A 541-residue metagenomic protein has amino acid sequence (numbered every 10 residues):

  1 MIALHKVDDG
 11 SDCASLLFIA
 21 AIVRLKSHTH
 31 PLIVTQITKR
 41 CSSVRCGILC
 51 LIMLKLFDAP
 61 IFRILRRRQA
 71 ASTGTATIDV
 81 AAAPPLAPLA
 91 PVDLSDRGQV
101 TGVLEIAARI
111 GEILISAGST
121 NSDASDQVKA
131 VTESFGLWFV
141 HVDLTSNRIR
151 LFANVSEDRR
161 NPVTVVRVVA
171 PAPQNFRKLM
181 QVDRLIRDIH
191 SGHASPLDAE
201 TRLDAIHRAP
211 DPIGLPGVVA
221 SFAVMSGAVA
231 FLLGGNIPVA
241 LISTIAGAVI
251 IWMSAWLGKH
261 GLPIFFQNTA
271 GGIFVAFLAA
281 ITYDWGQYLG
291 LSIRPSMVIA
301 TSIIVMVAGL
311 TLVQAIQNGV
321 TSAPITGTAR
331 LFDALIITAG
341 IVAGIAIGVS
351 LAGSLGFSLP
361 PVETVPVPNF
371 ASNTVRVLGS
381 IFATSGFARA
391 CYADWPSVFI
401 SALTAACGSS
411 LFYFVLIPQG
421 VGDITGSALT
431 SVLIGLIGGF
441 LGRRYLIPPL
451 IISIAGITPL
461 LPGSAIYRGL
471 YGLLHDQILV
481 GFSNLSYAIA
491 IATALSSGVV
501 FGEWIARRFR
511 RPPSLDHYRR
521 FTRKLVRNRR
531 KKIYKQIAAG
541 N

Functional and structural regions predicted by a protein language model:
M1, F152-S156, I281-G286: Short regulatory "switch" loops immediately downstream of catalytic or recognition motifs within protein catalytic
M1-A3, G10-G98, S514-N541: Actinobacteria-biased recognition of intrinsically disordered, low-complexity terminal regions
C41, R45-A199, A205: Soluble N-terminal domains of membrane-associated systems
R109-I110, L450-S453: Short, local alpha-helical segments
A117-S119, M306-L310, P462-G463: Short helix-coil transition sites and intra-membrane helix breaks within transmembrane domains of multi-pass
P173-M180, R184-L436, F440-L450, I457 (+1 more regions): Alpha-helical transmembrane segments and their membrane-interface boundaries that form or gate the permeation pathway
I454-A465: Juxtamembrane non-transmembrane "cap" segments at the membrane-aqueous interface of multi-pass membrane proteins
